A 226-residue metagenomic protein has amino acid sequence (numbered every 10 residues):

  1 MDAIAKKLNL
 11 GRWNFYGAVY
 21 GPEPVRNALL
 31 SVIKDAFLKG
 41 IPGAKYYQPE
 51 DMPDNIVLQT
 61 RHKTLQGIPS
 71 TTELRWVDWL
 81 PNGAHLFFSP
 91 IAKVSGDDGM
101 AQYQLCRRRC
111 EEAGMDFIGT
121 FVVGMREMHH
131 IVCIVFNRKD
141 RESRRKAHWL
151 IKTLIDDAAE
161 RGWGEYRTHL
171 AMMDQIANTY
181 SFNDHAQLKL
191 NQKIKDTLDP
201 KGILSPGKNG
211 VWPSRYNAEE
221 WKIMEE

Functional and structural regions predicted by a protein language model:
M1-P22: Long, internal scaffold/assembly segments composed of regular secondary structure
K7-R12, V32-E226: Conserved glycine-rich FAD pyrophosphate-binding loop
V19, R26, L30, K34: Conserved acidic
